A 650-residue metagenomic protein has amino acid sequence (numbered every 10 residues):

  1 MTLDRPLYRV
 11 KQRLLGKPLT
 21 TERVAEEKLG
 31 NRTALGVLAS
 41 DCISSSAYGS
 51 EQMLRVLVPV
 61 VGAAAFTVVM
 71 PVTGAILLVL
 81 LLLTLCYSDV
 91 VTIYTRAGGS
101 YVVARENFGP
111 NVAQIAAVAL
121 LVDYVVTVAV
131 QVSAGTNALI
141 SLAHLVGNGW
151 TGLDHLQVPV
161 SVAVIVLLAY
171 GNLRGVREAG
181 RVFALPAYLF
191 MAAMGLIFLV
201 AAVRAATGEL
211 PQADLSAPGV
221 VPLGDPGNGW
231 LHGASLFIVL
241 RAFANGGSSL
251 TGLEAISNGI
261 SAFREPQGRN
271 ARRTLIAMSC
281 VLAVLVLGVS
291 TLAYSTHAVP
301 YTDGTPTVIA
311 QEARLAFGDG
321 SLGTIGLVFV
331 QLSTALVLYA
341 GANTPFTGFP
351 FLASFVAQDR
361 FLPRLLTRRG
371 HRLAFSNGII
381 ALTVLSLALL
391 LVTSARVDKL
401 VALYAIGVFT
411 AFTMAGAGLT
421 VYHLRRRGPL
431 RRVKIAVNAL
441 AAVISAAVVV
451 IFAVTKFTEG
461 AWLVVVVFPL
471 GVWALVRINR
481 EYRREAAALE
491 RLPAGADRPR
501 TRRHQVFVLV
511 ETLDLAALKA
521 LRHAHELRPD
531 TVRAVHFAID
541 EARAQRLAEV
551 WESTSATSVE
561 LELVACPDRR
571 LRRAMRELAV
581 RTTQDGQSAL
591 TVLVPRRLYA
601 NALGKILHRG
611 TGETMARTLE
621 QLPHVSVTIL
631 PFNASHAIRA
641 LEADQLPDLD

Functional and structural regions predicted by a protein language model:
M1-R23, R484-D650: Cytosolic C-terminal regulatory domains/tails of membrane transporters and channels
M1-V60, L85, R96, R105-E106 (+3 more regions): Membrane-interface "cap" regions at the ends of multi-pass membrane proteins
R9, L54-R105, P110-A119, A129-V164 (+1 more regions): Extracellular loop-to-transmembrane helix junctions
V24, Y188, A192-T251, T455-E459 (+1 more regions): Helix-loop-helix junctions that connect adjacent transmembrane segments in multi-pass membrane transporters
L35, L365-S376, F412-F457, A488 (+1 more regions): C-terminal membrane-solvent junction of multi-pass transporters and transport-like membrane proteins
P110-A113, D154-S161, A262-L285, S354-L391 (+1 more regions): Loop-to-transmembrane helix boundary motifs in multi-pass membrane proteins
V160, L168-T207, L275-M278, V401-T413 (+2 more regions): Membrane-interface loop-to-helix entry segments
A201-Q212, L275-E312: Extracellular/periplasmic helix-exit of transmembrane alpha-helices
